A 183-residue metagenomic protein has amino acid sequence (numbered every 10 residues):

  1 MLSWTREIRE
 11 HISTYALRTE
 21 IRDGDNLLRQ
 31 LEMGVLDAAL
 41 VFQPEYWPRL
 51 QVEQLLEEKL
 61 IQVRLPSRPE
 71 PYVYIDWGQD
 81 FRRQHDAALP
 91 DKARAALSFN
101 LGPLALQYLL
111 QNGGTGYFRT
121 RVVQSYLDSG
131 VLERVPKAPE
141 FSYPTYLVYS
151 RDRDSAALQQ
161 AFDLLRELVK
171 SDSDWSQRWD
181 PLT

Functional and structural regions predicted by a protein language model:
M1-W47: Central regulatory/effector-binding core of bacterial HTH transcription factors
E10, Q30-E32, P44-W47, R82-K92 (+3 more regions): Inter-domain helical "communication" segments and dimerization helices that couple sensory or membrane-embedded modules
T14-R18, A96, P144: Residues at or immediately flanking beta-strands
D23, L89-V135: Hydrophobic hinge/microswitch elements
V35-L36, K59, G113: Residue-level detector of structured alpha->beta connecting loops
L40-P44, P48-D86, P144-D152: Hydrophobic/proline-rich hinge and linker segments of small-molecule sensing/allosteric domains, predominantly
P69-A96, N100-L106, D172: Secondary-structure junction motif
T120-S129, P139-T183: C-terminal effector-binding regulatory domain of bacterial HTH transcription factors
